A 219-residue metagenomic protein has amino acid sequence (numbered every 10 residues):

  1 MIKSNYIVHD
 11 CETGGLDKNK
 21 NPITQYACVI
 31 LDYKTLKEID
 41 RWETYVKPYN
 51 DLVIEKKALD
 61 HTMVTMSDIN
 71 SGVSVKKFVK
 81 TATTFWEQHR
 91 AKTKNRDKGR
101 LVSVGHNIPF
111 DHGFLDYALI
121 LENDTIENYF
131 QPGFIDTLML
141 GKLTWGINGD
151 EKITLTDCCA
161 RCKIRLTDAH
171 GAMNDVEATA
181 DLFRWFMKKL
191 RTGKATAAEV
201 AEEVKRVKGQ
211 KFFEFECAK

Functional and structural regions predicted by a protein language model:
I2-D116, D157-I164, H170, F212-E216: Conserved non-catalytic scaffold segment of RNase H-like nuclease domains
V64-T65, T125-I126, I147-N148, R165-T167: Short coil/loop linkers at secondary-structure junctions
D111-G133: Substrate-recognition/cap helix-loop segment adjacent to the acidic, metal-dependent catalytic center of Asp-based
F134-G149: Short alpha-helix plus adjacent loop in nuclease-associated cores
N148-A160: A structural motif
R161, E177-K219: Acidic two-metal-ion nuclease catalytic site recognized across multiple nuclease folds, prominently DnaQ/RNase D-T
N174: Acidic donor-binding loop at a coil-to-helix junction in glycosyltransferase catalytic cores that engages
